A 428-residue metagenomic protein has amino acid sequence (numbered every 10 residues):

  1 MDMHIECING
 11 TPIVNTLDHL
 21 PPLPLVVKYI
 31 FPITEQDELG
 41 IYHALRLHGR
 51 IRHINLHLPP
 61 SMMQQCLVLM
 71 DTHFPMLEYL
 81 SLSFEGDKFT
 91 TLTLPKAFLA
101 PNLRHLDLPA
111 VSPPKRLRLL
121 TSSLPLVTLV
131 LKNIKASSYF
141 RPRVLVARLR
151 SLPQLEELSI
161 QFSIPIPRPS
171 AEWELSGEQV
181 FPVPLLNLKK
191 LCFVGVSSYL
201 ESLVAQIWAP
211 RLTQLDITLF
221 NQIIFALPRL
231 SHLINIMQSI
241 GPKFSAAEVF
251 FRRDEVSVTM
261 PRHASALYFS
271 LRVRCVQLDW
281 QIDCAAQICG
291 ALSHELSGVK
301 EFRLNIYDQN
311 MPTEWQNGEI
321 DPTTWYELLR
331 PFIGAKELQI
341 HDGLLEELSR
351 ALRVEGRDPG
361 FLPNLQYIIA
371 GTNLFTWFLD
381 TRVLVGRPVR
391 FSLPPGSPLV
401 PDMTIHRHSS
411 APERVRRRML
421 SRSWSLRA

Functional and structural regions predicted by a protein language model:
M1-A428: Leucine-rich repeat
